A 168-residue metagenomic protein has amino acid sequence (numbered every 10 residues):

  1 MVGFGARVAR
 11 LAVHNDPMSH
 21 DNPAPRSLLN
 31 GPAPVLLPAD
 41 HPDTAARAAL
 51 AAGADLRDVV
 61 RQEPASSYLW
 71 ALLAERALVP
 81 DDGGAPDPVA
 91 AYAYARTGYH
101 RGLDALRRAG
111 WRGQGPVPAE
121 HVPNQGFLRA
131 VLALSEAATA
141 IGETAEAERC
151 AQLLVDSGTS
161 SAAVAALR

Functional and structural regions predicted by a protein language model:
V8-R112, T139-R168: N-terminal alpha-helical interaction modules that lie
L56, G84, P116-E120, A133: A short, mixed-charge helix-start or loop-turn motif at secondary-structure junctions
A65, A119-R129, E146: Structural signature of alpha-solenoid helical repeat junctions
R107-Q125: Short, flexible, glycine-rich and Lys/Arg-enriched loop motifs at helix boundaries that contact anionic partners
N124-A140: Alpha-helical linker/edge segments of TPR/alpha-solenoid repeat scaffolds and analogous pre-/post-domain helices
